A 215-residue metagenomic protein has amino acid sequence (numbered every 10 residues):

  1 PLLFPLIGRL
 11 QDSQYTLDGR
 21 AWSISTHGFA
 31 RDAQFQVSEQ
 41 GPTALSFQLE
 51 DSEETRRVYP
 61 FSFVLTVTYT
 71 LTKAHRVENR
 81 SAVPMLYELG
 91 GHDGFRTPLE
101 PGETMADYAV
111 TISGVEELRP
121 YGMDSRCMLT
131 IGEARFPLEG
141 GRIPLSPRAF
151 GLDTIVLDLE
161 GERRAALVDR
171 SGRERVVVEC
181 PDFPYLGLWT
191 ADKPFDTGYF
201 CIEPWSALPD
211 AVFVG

Functional and structural regions predicted by a protein language model:
P1-A21: Acidic-aromatic substrate-binding/catalytic surfaces of carbohydrate-active enzymes
I7, A30, Q40, E53-S62 (+2 more regions): Hydrophobic small-molecule pocket/channel-lining residues, especially in calycin-type beta-barrels
D18-L71: Extended, loop-rich substrate-binding clefts of extracytoplasmic carbohydrate-active enzymes
W22, H27, D32-E39, L138-V214: Acidic/His-leaning functional-site neighborhoods
A44-E50, K73, A165-D169, I202: Generic recognition of long tandem-repeat/solenoid scaffolds
T68-T72, A211-G215: Short, intrinsically disordered, charge-balanced linker/junction segments flanking boundaries in proteins
K73-S81: Asparagine-centered strand-capping/turn motif at beta-strand->loop junctions
P84-L86, G94-P181: Active-site/ligand-binding surface loops and adjacent short beta/alpha elements that line catalytic pockets across
